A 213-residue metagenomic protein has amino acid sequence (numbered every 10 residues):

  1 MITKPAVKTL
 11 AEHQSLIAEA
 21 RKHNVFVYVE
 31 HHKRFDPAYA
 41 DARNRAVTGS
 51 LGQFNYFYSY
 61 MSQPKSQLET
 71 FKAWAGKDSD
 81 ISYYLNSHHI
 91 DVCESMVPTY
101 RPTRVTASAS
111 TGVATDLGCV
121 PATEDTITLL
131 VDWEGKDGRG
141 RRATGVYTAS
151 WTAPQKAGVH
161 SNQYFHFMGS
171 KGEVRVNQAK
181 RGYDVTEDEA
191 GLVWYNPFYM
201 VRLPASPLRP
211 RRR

Functional and structural regions predicted by a protein language model:
M1-R34, G49: Beta-strand-loop-alpha-helix segment that lines the small-molecule cofactor/substrate pocket of alpha/beta enzymes
M1-T3, E189-L192: Short hydrophobic/aromatic-enriched beta-strand-loop microsegments
K8-T9, F35, G112, G182: Positions that flank functional sites
F26-Y28, K33-L129: Predominantly a Rossmann-like dinucleotide-binding segment in NAD(P)-dependent oxidoreductases
Y84, H88-E189: Contiguous beta-strand/loop segments that form the cofactor/metal-binding neighborhood of enzyme cores
L192-R213: C-terminal helical cap and adjacent loop that interface with cofactors, partners, or active-site loops
